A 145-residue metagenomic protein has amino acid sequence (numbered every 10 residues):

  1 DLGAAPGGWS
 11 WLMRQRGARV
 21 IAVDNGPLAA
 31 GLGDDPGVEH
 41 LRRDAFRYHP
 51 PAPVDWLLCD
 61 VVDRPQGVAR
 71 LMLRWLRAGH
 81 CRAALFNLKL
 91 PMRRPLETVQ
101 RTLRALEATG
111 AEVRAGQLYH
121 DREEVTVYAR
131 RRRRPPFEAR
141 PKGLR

Functional and structural regions predicted by a protein language model:
D1: Class I SAM-dependent methyltransferase core
A4, N25-L28, A45, K89-P91 (+1 more regions): Short, ordered loop/turn segments at secondary-structure junctions
P6-G17: Conserved SAM-binding loop of SAM-dependent methyltransferases across substrates and taxa, primarily the Class I
W9, D63-P65, P91-R93: Short acidic, S/G/P-rich loop/turn micro-motifs used as interaction or catalytic elements
S10-W11, L32, V68-A69, L96: Short glycine-/acidic-enriched loop or helix-start segments at secondary-structure transitions that form or flank
Q15-G67: S-adenosyl-L-methionine
A69-P135: C-terminal substrate-binding/active-site "lid" region of AdoMet-derived donor-dependent transferases
R133-R145: Flexible, glycine-/basic-rich loop-and-beta segments that form/coincide with the SAM-dependent methyltransferase
